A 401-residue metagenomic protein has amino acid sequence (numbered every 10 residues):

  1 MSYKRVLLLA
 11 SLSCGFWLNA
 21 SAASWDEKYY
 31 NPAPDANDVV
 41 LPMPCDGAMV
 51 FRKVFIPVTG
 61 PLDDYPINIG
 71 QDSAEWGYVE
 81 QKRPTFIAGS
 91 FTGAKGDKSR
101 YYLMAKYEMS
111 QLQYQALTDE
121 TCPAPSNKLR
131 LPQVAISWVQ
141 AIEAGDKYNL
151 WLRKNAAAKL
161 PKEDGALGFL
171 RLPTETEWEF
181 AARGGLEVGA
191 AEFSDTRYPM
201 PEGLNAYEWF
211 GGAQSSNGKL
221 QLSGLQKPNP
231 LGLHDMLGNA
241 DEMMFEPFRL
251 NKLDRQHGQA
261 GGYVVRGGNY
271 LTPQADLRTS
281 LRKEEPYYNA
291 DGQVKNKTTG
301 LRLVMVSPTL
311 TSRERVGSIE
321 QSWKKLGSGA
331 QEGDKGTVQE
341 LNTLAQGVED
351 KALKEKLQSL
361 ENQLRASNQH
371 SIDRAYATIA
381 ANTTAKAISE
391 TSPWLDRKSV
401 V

Functional and structural regions predicted by a protein language model:
M1-L7: Bacterial N-terminal signal peptides that target proteins for export
L9-G15: Bacterial N-terminal signal peptides
L18-A22: Sec/Tat signal peptide C-region and signal peptidase I cleavage site
A23-D35, V39-V40, P44-M49, R100 (+2 more regions): Disulfide-stabilized, aromatic/cysteine-rich ligand-recognition loop
D38-P123, I136-V139, G238, I319 (+3 more regions): A short glycine-rich, aromatic-capped structural motif
D46-F51, D97-M104, R130, L167-F169 (+6 more regions): Extracellular structured ligand-interaction cores
D119-N127, E187-S194: Cytochrome P450 catalytic domain signature, combining two hallmark sequence patches
Q140-D276: Functional-site microenvironments in short loops/helix caps that host divalent-cation chemistry
